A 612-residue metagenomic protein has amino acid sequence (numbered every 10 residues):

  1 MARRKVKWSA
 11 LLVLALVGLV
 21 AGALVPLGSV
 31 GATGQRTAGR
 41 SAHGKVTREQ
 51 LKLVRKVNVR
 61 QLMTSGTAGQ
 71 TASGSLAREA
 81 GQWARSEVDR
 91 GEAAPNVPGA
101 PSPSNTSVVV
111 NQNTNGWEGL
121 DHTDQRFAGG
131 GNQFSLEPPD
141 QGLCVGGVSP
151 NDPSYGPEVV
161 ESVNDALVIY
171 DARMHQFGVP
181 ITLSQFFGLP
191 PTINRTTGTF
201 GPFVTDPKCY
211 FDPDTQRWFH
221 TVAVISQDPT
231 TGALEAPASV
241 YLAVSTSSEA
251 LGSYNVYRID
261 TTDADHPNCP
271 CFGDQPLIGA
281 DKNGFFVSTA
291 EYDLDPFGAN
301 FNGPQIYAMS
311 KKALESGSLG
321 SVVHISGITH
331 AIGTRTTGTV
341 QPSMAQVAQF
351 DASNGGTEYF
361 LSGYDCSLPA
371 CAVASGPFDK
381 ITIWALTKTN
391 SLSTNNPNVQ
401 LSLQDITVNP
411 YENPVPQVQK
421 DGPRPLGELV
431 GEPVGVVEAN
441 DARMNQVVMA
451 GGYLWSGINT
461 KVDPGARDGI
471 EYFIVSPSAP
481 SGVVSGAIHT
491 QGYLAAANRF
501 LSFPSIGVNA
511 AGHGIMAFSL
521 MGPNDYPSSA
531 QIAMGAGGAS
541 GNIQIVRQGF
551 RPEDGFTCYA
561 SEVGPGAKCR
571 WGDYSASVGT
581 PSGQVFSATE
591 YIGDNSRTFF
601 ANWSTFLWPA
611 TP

Functional and structural regions predicted by a protein language model:
M1-W8: N-terminal secretory signal peptides that target proteins for export/translocation
W8-L11, F350: Extended hydrophobic/Leu-rich segments
L12-A23: Bacterial N-terminal signal peptides
V25-G34: Sec-dependent signal peptide cleavage junction
T33-P612: C-terminal PAP-associated
